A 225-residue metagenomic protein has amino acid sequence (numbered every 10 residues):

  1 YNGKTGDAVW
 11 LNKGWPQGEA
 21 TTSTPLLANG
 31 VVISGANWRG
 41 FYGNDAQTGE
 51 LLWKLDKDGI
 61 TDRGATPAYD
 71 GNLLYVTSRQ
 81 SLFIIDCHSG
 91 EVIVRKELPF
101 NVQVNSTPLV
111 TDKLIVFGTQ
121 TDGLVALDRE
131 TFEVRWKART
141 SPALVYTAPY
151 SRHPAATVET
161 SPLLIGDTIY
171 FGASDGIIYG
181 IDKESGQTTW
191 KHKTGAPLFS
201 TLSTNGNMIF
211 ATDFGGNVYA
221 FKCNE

Functional and structural regions predicted by a protein language model:
N2-T5, D45-G49, D86-G90, D128-F132 (+2 more regions): Short loop/turn segments that connect beta-strands within beta-propeller blades
D7-N29, N37-W38, E50-G71, R79 (+4 more regions): Extracytoplasmic beta-rich repeat domains
R39, Q80-S81, D122, G176-I177 (+1 more regions): Short coil/turn segments within WD40 beta-propeller repeats
Y170, Y179-G180, W190: C-terminal structured "cap/appendage" subdomains that terminate the fold
